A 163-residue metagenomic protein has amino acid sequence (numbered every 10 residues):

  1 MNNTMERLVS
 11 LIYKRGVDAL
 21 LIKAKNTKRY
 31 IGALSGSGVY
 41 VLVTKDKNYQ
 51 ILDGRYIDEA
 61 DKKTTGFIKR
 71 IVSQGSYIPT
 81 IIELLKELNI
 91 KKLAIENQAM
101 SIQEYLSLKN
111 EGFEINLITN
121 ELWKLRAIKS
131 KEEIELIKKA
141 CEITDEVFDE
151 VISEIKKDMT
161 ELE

Functional and structural regions predicted by a protein language model:
M1-E83, E142: N-terminal accessory/capping or targeting/presequence segment of soluble
N3, D46, S76-E163: Flexible, acidic/His-enriched mid-domain "rim/lid" segments that flank
